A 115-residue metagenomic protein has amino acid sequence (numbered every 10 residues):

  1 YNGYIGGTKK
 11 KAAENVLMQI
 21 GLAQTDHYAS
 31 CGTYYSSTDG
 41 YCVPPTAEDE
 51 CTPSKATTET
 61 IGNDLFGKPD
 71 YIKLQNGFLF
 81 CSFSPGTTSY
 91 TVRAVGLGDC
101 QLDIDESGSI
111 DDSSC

Functional and structural regions predicted by a protein language model:
Y1-N15: Amphipathic alpha-helical segments typified by the pilin-like N-terminal helix that continues immediately C-terminal
G7-K9, L22, K73: Intrinsically disordered, low-complexity sequence elements enriched in Ser/Thr/Gly/Pro
V16-G32: N-terminal alpha-helical signal peptides/signal-anchor transmembrane segments
A29-C115: Periplasmic/extracellular, small/polar-rich flexible segments of pilin-like filament-forming proteins
